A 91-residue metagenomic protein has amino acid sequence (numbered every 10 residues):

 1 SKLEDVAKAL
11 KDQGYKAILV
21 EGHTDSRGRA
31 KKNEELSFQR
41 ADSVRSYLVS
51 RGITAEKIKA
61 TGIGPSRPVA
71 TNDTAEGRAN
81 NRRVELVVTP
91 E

Functional and structural regions predicted by a protein language model:
K8-E91: Periplasmic OmpA-like peptidoglycan-binding domain that tethers envelope proteins to the cell wall
